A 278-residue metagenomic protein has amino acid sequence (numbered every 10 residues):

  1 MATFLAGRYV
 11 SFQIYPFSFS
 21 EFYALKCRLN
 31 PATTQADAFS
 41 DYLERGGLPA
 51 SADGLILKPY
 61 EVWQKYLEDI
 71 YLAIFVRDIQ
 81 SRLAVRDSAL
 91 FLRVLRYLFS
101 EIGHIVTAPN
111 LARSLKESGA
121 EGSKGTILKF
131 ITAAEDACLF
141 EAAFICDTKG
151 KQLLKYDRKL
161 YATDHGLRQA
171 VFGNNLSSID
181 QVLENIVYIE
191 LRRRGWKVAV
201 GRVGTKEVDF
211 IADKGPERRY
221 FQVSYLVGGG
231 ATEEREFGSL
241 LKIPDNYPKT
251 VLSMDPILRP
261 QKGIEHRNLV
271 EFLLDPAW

Functional and structural regions predicted by a protein language model:
M1-I105: Interdomain motor-coupling "hinge/lid" segment immediately C-terminal to the ATP-binding subdomain of NTP-driven enzymes
F19-F22, L167-R168, F272-L273: A generic structural signal for short hydrophobic patches within well-formed alpha-helices
Y23-A24, G54, F172, T232 (+2 more regions): Short glycine-/acidic-enriched loop or helix-start segments at secondary-structure transitions that form or flank
I56-E217: Accessory nucleic acid-recognition modules appended to NTPase machines
G201, Y225-L269: Catalytic cores of nucleic-acid endonucleases
F221: Conserved beta3 VAIK motif of the Hanks protein kinase fold
L269-W278: C-terminal helix of von Willebrand factor
